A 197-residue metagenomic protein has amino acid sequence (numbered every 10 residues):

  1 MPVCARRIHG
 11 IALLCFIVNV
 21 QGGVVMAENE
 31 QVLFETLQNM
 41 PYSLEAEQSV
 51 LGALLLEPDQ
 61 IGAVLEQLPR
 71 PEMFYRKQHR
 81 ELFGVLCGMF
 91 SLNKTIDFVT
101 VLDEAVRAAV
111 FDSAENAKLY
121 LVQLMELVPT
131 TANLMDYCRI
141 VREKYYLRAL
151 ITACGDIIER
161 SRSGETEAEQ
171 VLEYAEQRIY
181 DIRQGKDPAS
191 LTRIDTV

Functional and structural regions predicted by a protein language model:
H9-Y145: Noncatalytic partner-interaction/assembly domains of nucleic-acid and motor enzyme complexes, especially the accessory
P69, R80, G84, V101 (+5 more regions): A sequence-level detector of short, solvent-exposed, charge-rich linear segments
E115-P188: Extended, charged alpha-helical coiled-coil/arm scaffolds that mediate oligomerization and mechanical coupling in large
G185-V197: Phosphate-handling catalytic cores of nucleic-acid transaction enzymes
